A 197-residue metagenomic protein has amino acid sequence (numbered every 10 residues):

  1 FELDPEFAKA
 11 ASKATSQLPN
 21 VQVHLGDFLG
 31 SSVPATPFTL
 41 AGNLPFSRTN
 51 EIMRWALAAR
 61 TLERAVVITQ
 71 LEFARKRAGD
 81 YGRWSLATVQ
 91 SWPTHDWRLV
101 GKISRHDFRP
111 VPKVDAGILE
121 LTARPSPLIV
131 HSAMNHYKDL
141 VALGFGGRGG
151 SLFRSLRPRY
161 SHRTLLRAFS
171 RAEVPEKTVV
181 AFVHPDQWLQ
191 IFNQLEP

Functional and structural regions predicted by a protein language model:
F1-D139, S170, Q190: Catalytic cores of RNA-modifying enzymes
T39, R64, A142, S155 (+1 more regions): Short, flexible active-site loop motifs that bind/organize anionic cofactors or intermediates
K113, F145-G149, R157-P197: Conserved Class I S-adenosyl-L-methionine
